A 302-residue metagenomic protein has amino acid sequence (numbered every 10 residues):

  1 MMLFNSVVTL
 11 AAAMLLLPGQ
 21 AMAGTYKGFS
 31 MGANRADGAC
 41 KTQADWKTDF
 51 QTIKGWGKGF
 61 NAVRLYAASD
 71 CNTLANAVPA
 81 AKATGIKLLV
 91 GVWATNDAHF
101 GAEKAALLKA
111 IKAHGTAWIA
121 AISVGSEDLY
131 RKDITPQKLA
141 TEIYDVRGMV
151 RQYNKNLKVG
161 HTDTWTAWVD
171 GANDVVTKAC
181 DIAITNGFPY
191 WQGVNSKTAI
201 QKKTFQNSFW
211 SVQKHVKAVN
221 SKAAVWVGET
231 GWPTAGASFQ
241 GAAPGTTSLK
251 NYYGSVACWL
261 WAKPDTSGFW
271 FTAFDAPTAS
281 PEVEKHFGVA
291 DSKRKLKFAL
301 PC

Functional and structural regions predicted by a protein language model:
M1-A23: Fungal secretory targeting signals
Y26-A110: N-terminal carbohydrate-binding/catalytic regions of secreted carbohydrate-active enzymes
K27-M31, N61-L65, I86-G91, A120-V124 (+4 more regions): Hydrophobic faces of well-ordered beta-strands that scaffold small-molecule active sites in alpha/beta enzyme cores
G32-N34, Y66-A68, W93-D97, V124-L129 (+4 more regions): Active-site beta-loop-alpha junctions enriched in small/polar residues
N34, S238-T246, L260-C302: Aromatic-rich peripheral "rim/lid" segments of glycoside hydrolase catalytic domains that contact and position glycan
A75-K158: Substrate-binding cleft of extracellular glycoside hydrolase catalytic domains
T84, A120, S126, D163-N207 (+2 more regions): Aromatic- and acid-rich polysaccharide-binding/catalytic face of secreted or lumenal carbohydrate-active enzymes
V150-V169, A218-T230, D265-T278: Aromatic-lined carbohydrate-recognition surfaces of secreted/lumenal glycan-active proteins
